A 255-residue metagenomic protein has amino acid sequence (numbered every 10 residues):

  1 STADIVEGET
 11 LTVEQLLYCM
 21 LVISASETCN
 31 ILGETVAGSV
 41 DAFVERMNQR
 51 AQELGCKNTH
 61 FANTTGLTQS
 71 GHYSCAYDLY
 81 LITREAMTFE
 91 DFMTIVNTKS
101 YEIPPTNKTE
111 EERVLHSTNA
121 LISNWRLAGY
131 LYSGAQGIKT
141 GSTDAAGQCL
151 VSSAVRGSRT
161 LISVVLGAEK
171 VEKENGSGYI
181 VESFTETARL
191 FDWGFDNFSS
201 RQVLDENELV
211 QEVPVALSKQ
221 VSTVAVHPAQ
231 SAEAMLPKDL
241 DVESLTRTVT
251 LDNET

Functional and structural regions predicted by a protein language model:
S1-Y77, T83-E90: Active-site-adjacent loops and short helices of periplasmic peptidoglycan-processing enzymes
C56-K57, T68-Y73, Y77-T255: Domain-terminus/edge residues, biased toward the C-terminal soluble/receptor-binding domains of extracytoplasmic
